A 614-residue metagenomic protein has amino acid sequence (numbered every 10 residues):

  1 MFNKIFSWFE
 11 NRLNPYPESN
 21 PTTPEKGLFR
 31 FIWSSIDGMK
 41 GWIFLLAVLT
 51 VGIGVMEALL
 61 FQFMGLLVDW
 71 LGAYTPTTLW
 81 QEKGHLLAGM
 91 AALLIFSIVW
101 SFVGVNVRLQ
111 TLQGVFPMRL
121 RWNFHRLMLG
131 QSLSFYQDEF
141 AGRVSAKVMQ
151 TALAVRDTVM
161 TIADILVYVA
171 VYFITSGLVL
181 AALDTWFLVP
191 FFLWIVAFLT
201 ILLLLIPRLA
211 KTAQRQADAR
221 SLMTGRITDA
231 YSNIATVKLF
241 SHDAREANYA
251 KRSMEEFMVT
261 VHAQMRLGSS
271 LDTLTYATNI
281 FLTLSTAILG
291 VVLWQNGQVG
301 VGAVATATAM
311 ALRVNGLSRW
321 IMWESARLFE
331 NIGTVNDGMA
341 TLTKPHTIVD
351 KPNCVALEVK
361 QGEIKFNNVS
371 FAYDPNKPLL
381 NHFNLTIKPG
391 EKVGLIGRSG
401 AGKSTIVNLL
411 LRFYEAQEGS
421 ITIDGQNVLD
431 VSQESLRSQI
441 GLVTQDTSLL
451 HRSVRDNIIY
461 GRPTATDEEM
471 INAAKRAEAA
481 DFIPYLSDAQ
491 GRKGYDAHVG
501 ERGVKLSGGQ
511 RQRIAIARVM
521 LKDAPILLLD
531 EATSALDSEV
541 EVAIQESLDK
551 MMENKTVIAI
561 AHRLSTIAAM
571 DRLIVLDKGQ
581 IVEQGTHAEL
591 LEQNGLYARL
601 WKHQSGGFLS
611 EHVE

Functional and structural regions predicted by a protein language model:
M1-E57, G72-M90, S101-Q113, R126 (+8 more regions): Membrane-integrated ABC transporters
S7, P15-E25, M56-G72, L93-A141 (+12 more regions): Juxtamembrane helix-loop junctions of ABC transporter transmembrane domains
D37-G38, L133-S134, Q150-V159, A163 (+7 more regions): An intracellular "coupling" helix at the cytosolic face of ABC transporter transmembrane type-1 domains
G38, W42-G52, F96-I98, T161-R215 (+2 more regions): Transmembrane helices of ABC transporter permease
G41-Q62, L66, L86, M90 (+6 more regions): Alpha-helical segments in transporter systems
M128, A250, F366-N368: Conserved catalytic Walker-motif region of ABC-type ATPase nucleotide-binding domains
A219, H242, R266, R313-T341: Cytosolic ends of transmembrane helices, especially the final helix of ABC transmembrane type-1 domains
K351, L357-E614: ABC-type nucleotide-binding domain
